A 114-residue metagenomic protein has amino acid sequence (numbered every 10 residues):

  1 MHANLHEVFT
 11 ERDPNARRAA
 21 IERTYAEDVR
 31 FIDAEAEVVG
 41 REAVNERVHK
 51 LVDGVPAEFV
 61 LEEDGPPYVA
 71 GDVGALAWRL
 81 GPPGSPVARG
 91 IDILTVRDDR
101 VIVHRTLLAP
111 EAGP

Functional and structural regions predicted by a protein language model:
M1-T24: Short acidic-aromatic low-complexity motifs
H2, P14, R41-V44, V87: A structural signal for well-ordered alpha-helical scaffolds and beta->alpha junctions
L5-H6, V29, D33, R79: Residue-level detector of alpha-helix boundaries and kinks
R18-A70: A solvent-exposed, acidic/Ser-Thr-rich amphipathic alpha-helical stretch
E46, V52-P114: A beta-strand edge to alpha-helix "cap/lid" segment located at domain peripheries
